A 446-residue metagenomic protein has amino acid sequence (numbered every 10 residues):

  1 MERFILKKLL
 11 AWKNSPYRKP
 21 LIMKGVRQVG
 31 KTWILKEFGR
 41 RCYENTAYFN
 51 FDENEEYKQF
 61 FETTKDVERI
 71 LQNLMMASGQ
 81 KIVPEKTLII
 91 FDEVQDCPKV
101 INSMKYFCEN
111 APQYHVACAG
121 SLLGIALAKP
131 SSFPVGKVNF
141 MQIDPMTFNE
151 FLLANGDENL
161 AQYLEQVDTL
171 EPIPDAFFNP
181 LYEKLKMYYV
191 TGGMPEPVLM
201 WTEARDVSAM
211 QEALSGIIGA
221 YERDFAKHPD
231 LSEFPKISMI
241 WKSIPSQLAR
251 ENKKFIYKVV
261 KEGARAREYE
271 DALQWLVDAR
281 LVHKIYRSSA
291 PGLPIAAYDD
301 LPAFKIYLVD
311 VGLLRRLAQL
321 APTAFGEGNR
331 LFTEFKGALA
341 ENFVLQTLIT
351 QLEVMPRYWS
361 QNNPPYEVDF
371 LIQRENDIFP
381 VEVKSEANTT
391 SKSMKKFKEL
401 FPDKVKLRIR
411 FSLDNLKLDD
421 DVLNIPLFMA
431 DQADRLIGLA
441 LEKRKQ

Functional and structural regions predicted by a protein language model:
E2, K13-L21, Q28, E37-R41 (+1 more regions): A cross-kingdom feature that marks ATP-driven nucleic-acid transaction machinery
K31: Conserved lysine of the Walker
C42-Y57: Conserved catalytic segments around the Walker B and adjacent sensor/switch elements of P-loop NTPase domains
E53-P84: Short glycine-rich substrate-engagement loop in P-loop NTPases that contacts/grips substrate
I82-K99: Conserved P-loop NTPase "ATPase switch" module shared by AAA+ and STAND
I90, H115-S121, Q142: Structural recognition of the conserved hydrophobic beta-strand(s) that form the central parallel beta-sheet of P-loop
G124-F140, L152-D157: Short regulatory helix/loop adjacent to the ATP-binding pocket of P-loop NTPases
L153-Q346, P356-N363: Interdomain hinge/linker elements that couple catalytic modules in large macromolecular machines
